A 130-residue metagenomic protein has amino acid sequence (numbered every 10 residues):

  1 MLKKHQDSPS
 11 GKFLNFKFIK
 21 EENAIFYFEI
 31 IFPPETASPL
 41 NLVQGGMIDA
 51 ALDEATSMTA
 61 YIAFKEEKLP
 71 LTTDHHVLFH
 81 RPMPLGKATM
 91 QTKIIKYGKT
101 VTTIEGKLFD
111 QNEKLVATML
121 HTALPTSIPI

Functional and structural regions predicted by a protein language model:
M1-I130: Terminal targeting signals and extreme-terminal segments of soluble enzymes
